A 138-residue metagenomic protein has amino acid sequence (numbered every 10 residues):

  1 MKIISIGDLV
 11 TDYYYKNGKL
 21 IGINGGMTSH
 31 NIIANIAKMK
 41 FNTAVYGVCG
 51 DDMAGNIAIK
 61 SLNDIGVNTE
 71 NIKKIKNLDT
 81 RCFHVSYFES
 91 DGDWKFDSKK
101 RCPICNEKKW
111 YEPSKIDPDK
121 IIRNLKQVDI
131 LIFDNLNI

Functional and structural regions predicted by a protein language model:
M1-V67: Glycine-rich phosphate/adenosyl-contacting loop at the front of the ribokinase-like
S5-G7, D97-R101, D134: Short beta-strand segments
L9-V10, F88-S90, N137: Short, flexible active-site-adjacent loop segments at beta-strand->alpha-helix junctions, enriched in small/polar
Y15, N42-I130: Conserved N-terminal subdomain of the carbohydrate kinase-like
N24-N31, E112-D117, L136: Short secondary-structure boundary/capping elements
V128-I138: Conserved beta-alpha-beta core of the PfkB/ribokinase-like small-molecule kinase fold
